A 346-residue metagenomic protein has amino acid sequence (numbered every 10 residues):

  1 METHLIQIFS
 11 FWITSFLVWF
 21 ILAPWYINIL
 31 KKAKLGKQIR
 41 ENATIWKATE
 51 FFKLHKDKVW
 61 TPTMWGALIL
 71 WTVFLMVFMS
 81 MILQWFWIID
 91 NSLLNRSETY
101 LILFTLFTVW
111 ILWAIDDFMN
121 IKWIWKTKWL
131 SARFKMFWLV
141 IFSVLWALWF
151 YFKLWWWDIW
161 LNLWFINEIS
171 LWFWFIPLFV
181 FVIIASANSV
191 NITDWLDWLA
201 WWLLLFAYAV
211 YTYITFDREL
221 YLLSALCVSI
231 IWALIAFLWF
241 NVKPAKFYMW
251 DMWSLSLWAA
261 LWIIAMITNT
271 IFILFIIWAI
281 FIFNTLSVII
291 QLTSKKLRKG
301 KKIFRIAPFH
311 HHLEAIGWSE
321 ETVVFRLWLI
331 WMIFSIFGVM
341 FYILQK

Functional and structural regions predicted by a protein language model:
E2-L286: "…together with the soluble PPM/PP2C metallo-phosphatase catalytic core" -> "…together with the soluble PPM/PP2C
Y26-I29, L286, T293, R305 (+1 more regions): Hydrophobic alpha-helical segments of integral membrane proteins, encompassing both true transmembrane helices
L35-Q38, T285-I306: Juxtamembrane non-transmembrane "cap" segments at the membrane-aqueous interface of multi-pass membrane proteins
W174-V182, S319-W328: Hydrophobic alpha-helical transmembrane segments
W195-A207, K301-V324: Solvent-exposed interhelical
I330-V339: Short, amphipathic C-terminal "tail helix"
V339-K346: Juxtamembrane boundary at the C-terminal end of a transmembrane helix
